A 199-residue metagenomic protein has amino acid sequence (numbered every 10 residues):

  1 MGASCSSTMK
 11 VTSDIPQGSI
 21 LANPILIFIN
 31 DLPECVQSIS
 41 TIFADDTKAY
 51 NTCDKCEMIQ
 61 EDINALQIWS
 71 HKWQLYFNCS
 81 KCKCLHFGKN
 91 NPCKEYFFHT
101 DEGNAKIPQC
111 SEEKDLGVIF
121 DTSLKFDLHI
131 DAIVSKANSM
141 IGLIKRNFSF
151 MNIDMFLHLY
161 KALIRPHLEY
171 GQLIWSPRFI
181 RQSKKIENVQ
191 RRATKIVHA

Functional and structural regions predicted by a protein language model:
M1-P16, N51: Conserved pre-catalytic core of RNA-dependent polymerases
A3-C5, E61, Y76-E112: Short, conserved micro-motifs composed of acidic
V11-Q37: Conserved pre-motif C helix in the palm subdomain of viral-like polymerases
I25, S40, C56-I59, I63 (+4 more regions): Hydrophobic packing residues in well-ordered alpha-helices of helical domains and bundles
T47-H71, K89: Catalytic palm subdomain of template-directed nucleic-acid polymerases, centered on the conserved carboxylate motif
Q67-L85, E112-K114, Q182-A199: Short, charged alpha-helical motifs in flexible N/C-terminal segments and linkers
S80, Y170-R181: Charged boundary/loop elements
N104-I174: Basic, alpha-helical interaction scaffolds
